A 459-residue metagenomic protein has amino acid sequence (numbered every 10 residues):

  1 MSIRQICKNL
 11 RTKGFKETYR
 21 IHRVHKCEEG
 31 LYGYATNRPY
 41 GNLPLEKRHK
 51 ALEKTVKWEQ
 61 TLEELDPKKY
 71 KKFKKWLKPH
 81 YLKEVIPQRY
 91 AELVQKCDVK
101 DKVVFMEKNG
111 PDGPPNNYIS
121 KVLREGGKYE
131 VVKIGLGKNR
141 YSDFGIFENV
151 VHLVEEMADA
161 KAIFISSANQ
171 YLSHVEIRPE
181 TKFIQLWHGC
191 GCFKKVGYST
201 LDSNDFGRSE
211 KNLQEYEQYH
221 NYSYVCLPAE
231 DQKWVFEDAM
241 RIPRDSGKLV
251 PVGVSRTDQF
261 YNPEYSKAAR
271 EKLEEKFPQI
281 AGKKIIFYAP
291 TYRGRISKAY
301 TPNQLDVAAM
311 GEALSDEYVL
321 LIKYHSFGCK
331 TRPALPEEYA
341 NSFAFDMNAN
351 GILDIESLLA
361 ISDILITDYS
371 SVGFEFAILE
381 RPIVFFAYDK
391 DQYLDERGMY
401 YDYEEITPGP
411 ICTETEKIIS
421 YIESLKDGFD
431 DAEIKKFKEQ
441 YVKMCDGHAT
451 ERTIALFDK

Functional and structural regions predicted by a protein language model:
S2-Y81: C-terminal subregions of glycosyltransferases and related glycan-biosynthesis enzymes
V24-H25, Q60-E156: N-terminal pre-catalytic "stem/leader" segment of glycosyltransferase-like enzymes
P111-L123, L249, V254-E338, C412 (+2 more regions): Conserved catalytic-core segment of nucleotide-activated headgroup transferases in glycan assembly
N117, R140-R208, L213: Extended catalytic core of nucleotide-activated donor transferases of GT-like folds
F147-A162, S326-F374: Donor nucleotide-activated moiety binding/catalytic core segment of transferases that use nucleotide-activated donors
I163-C192, I352-R397: A donor-sugar binding/catalytic signature common to diverse glycosyltransferases and related nucleotide-sugar
F193-K194, S199-K298, S326-C329, D431-K435: A nucleotide-sugar donor-handling region in carbohydrate enzymes
E338-A340, Y369-Y441: Catalytic binding pocket for nucleotide-activated donors in carbohydrate/polymer assembly enzymes
